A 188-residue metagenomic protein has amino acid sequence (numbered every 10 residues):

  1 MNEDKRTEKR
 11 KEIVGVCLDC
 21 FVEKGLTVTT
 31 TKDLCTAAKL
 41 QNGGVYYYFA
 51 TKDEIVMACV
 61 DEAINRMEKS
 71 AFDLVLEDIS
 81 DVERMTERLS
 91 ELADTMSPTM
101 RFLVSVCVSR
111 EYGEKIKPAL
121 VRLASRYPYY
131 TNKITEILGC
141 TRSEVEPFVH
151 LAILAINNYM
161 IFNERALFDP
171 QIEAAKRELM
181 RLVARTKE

Functional and structural regions predicted by a protein language model:
M1-E8: N-terminal intrinsically disordered/low-complexity leader segments
R6, V14, V56, V60 (+3 more regions): Amphipathic, non-transmembrane alpha-helical scaffold segments
E12, V16, C20-E54, A58: Helix-turn-helix
E12, V16-E23, S70, L74 (+4 more regions): Solvent-exposed, amphipathic alpha-helical segments
C59-E87: Amphipathic alpha-helical linker/stalk segments
E68, D73, T95-P98, Y112-P147 (+1 more regions): Amphipathic alpha-helical packing segments from all-alpha helical-bundle domains
V82-V108, G113-K117: Helical hydrophobic small-molecule/effector-binding pocket
S105, R142-R165, Q171-L182: Hydrophobic alpha-helical segments that form the core of small-molecule binding pockets and/or dimer interfaces
